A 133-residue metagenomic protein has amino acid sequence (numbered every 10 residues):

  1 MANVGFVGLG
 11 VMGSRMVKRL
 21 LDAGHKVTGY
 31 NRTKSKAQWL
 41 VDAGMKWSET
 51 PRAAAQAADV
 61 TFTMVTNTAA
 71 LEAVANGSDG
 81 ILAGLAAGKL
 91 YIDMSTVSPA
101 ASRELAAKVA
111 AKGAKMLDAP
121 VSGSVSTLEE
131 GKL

Functional and structural regions predicted by a protein language model:
M1-T63, K89, M94, V125-L128: NAD(P)+-binding Rossmann beta1-loop-alpha1 motif at the extreme N-terminus of oxidoreductases
V4, V65, Y91, V97-L133: Rossmann-fold dinucleotide-binding core
K18, D22, N76, A107: Short, well-ordered alpha-helices that flank and scaffold nucleotide-derived cofactor binding pockets
D42-S48, E72-N76, K115-A119: Short gly/ser/thr-rich secondary-structure transition/capping motifs
T61-D79, S95-S102: Beta-loop-alpha module in the N-terminal Rossmann-like domain of NAD(P)-dependent dehydrogenases, especially those
I81-A86: Short, conserved loop/helix-junction motifs that constitute active-site signature segments in enzyme catalytic cores
